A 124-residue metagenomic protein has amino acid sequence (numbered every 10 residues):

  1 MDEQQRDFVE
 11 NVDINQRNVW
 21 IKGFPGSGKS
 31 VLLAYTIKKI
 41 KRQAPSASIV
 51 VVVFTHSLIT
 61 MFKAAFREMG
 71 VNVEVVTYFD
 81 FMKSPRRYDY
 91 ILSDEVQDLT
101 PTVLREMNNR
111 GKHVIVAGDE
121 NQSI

Functional and structural regions predicted by a protein language model:
M1-I124: The feature marks helicase ATPase cores and/or their adjacent C-terminal helical subdomains in SF1/SF2/AAA+ helicases
